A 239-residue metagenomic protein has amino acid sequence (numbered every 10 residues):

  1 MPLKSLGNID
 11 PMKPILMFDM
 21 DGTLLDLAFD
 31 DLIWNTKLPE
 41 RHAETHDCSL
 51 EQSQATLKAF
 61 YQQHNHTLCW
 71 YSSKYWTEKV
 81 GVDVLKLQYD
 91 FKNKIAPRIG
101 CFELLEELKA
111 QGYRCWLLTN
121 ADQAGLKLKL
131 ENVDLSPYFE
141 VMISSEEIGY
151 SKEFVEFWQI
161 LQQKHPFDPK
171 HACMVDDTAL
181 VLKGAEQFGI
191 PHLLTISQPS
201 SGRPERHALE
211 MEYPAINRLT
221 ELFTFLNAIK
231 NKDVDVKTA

Functional and structural regions predicted by a protein language model:
M1-L16, E106, D122-Q123, K127-A239: Asp-based, Mg2+/Mn2+-dependent phosphohydrolase catalytic module
L6-E103, A124: N-terminal helical cap/lid subdomain that shapes the substrate entry/recognition surface in HAD-like hydrolases
C48, V82, Y113, F167 (+1 more regions): Short glycine/serine/threonine/alanine-rich loop segments
C69, Q111, T178: Flexible coil/turn residues that form the inter-helical turn or adjacent wing/linker of helix-turn-helix
V82-A96, C101-V133, V141-S145: Substrate-recognition element of Asp-dependent hydrolases with the DxDx(T/V) motif
